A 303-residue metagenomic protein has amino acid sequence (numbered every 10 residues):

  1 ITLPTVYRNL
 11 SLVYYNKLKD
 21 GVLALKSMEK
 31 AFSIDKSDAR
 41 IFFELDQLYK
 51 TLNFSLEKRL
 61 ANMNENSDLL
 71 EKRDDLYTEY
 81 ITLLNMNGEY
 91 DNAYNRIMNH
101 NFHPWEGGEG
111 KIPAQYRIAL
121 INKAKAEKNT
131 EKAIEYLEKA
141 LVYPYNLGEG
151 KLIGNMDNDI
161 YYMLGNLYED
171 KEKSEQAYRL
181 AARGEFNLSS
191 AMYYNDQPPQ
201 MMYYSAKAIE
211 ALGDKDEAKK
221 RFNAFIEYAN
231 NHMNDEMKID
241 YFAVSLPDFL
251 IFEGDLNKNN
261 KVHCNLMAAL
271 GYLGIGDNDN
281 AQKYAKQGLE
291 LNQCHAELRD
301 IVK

Functional and structural regions predicted by a protein language model:
I1-T2, E65-L70, F102-K111, P144-I153 (+2 more regions): Flexible helix-coil transition and linker loops at the boundaries of alpha-helical arrays
L3, D38, R73, P113 (+8 more regions): Residue-level recognition of tetratricopeptide repeat
T5, R40, D75, K111 (+5 more regions): Start-of-helix register in tetratricopeptide repeats
Y14, Y49, L84, A124-E127 (+4 more regions): Residue at a conserved register position within TPR or TPR-like alpha-solenoid repeats
K17-K30, L52-M63, E89-N95, K132 (+2 more regions): Structural signature of tandem alpha-helical TPR/SEL1-like repeats, specifically the intra-repeat loop/turn
K17-L18, L52-N53, N87, K123 (+4 more regions): Structural motif corresponding to the intra-repeat A-B loop/turn of tetratricopeptide repeats
S33, D68, M98-P104, K139-G148 (+3 more regions): Amphipathic alpha-helical segments of tetratricopeptide repeats
